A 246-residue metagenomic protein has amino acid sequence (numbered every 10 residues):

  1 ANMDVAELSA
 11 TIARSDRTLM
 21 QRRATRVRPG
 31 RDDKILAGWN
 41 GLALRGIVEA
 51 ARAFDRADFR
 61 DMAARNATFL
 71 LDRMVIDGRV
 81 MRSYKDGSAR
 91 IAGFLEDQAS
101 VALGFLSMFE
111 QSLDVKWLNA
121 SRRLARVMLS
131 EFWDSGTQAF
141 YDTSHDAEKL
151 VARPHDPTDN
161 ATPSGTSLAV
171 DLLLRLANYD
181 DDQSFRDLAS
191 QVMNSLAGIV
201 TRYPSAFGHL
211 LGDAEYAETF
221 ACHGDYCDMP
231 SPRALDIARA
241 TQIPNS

Functional and structural regions predicted by a protein language model:
A1-S246: Glycan-recognition and catalytic cores of secretory/periplasmic carbohydrate-active enzymes
